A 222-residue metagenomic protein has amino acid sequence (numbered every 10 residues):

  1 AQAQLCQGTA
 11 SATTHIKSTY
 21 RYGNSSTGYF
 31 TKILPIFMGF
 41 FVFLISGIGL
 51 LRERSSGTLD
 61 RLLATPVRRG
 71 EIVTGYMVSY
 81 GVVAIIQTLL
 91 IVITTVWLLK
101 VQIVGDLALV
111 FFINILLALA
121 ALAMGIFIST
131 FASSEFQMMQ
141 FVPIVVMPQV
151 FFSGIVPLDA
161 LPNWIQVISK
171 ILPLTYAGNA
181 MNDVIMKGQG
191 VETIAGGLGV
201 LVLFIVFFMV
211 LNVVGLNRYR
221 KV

Functional and structural regions predicted by a protein language model:
A1-T88, L99-L107, F131, Q137-Q140 (+1 more regions): Transmembrane helix-boundary elements of multi-pass transport/secretion proteins, especially ABC-type permease modules
G49, V92-I93, W97, I126-F127 (+3 more regions): A residue-level signal for alpha-helical anchor/packing sites in multi-pass solute transporters
Y76-G81, N114, P143, L172: Transmembrane helix-bundle signature of multi-pass membrane transporters/permeases
V110-A132, Q149-G154, V202-L211: Hydrophobic alpha-helical transmembrane segments of polytopic membrane proteins
S133-I171: Transmembrane helix segments
D159-G199: Short hydrophobic, aromatic-rich alpha-helical segments embedded in or entering the lipid bilayer of multi-pass
